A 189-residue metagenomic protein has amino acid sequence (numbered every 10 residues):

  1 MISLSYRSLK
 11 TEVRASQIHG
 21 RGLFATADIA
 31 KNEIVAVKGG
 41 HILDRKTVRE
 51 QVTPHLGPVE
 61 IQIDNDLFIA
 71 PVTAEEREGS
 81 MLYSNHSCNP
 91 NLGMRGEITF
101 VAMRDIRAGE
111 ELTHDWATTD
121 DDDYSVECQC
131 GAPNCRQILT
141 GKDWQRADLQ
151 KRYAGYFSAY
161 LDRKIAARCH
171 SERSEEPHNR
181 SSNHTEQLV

Functional and structural regions predicted by a protein language model:
M1-L4, T185-L188: Short, low-complexity, intrinsically disordered N-terminal peptides in bacterial proteins
I2-L92: Catalytic cores of histone-lysine modification enzymes
S8-R14, G20, E97, T118 (+1 more regions): Generic detector of short alpha-helix boundary/capping microenvironments and adjacent low-complexity segments
I18, Q62, R77, E110 (+2 more regions): Generic detection of intrinsically disordered/low-complexity segments and helix-coil linkers/edges
A30-N32, D44, R146, S158 (+1 more regions): Helix N-cap and loop-to-helix transition residues
H86-C169, L188-V189: C-terminal SET catalytic tail plus cysteine-rich post-SET Zn-binding segment of SAM-dependent SET-domain
H170-E176: Positively charged N-terminal leader segments that act as targeting/secretion signals
E176-R180, E186-V189: A cross-taxon signal for low-complexity, glycine/charged-rich
